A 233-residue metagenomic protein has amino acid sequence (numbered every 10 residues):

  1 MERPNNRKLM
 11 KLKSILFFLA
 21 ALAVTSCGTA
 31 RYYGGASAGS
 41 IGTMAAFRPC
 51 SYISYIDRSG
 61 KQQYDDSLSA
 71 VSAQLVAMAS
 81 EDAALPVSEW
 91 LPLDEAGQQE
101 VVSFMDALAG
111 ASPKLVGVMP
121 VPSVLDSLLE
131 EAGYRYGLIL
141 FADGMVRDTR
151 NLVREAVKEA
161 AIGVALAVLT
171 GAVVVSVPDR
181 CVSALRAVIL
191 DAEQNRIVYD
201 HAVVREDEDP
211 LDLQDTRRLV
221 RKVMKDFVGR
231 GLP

Functional and structural regions predicted by a protein language model:
M1-T25: Sec-dependent bacterial lipoprotein signal peptides
K8-K13, K61, K114, K158 (+1 more regions): Context-gated lysine
F17, D65-S69, D209, L213: Flexible, glycine- and charge-enriched loops at secondary-structure boundaries
A21-L22, L108, G231: Prokaryotic Sec-type signal peptides and long signal-anchor helices with extended Leu/Ile/Val-rich h-regions
C27-I56, S127, E131-G133, G144-P233: C-terminal/domain-edge helix-coil "capping" segments
R58-V146, D200-H201: N-terminal segment of the mature soluble domain
